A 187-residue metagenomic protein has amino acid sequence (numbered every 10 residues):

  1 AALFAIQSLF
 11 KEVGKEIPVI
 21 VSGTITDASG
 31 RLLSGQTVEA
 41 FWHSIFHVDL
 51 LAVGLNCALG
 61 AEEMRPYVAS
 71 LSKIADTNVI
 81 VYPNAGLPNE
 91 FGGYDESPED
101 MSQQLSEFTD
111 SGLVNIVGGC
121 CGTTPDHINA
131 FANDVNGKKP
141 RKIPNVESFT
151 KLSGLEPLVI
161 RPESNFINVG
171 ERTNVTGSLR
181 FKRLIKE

Functional and structural regions predicted by a protein language model:
A1-E187: Domain-level signal for soluble alpha/beta catalytic cores
